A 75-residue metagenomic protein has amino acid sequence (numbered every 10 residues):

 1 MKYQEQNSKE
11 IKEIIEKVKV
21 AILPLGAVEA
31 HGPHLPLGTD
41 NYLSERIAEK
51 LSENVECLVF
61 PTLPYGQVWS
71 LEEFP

Functional and structural regions predicted by a protein language model:
M1-P75: N-terminal catalytic or cofactor-binding beta/alpha core of small enzyme domains
